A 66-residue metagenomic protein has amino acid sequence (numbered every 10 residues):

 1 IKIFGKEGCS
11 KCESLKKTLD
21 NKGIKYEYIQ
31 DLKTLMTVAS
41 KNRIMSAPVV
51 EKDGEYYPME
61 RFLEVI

Functional and structural regions predicted by a protein language model:
I1-Y26: Local sequence-structure signature of Cys/Sec-based thiol-disulfide redox active-site neighborhoods
G5, I24-T37, S46: Thiol-based oxidoreductase modules, predominantly thioredoxin-like and allied folds used for disulfide exchange
D20-N21, K33-T34, D53: Polar/charged alpha-helical tracts
T37-N42, F62-I66: Short amphipathic alpha-helix with an adjacent loop that forms part of the alpha/beta core around
N42-E51: Structural micro-motif
E51-I66: Non-catalytic, surface beta->alpha helical segment in thiol-disulfide oxidoreductase systems
